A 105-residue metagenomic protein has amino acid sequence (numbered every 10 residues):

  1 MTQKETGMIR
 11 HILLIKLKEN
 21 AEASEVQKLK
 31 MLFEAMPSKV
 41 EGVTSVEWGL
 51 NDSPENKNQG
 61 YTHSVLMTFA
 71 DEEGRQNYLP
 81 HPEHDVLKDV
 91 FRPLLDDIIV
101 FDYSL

Functional and structural regions predicted by a protein language model:
M1-T62, A70-N77, Y103-L105: Short S/T/G/P-rich N-terminal loop/turn motif that feeds into the first structured element of a domain
M67-F101: C-terminal structural segments of small proteins and small subunits
